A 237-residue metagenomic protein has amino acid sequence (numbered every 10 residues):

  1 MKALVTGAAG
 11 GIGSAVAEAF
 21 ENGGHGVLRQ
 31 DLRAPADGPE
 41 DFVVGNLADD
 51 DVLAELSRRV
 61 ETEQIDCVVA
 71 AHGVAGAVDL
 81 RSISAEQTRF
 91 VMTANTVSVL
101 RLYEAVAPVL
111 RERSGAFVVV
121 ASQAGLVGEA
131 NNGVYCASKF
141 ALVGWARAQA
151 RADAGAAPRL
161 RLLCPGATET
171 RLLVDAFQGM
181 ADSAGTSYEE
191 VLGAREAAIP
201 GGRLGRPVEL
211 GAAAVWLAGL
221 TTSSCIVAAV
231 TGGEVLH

Functional and structural regions predicted by a protein language model:
A71-A77, G232-G233: Conserved NAD(P)H cofactor-binding loop of Rossmann-fold oxidoreductase domains
D79-L80, S84-F90, R195: Substrate-binding pocket helix/loop in short-chain dehydrogenase/reductase
R81, V127-G133, G202: Active-site loop immediately N-terminal to the catalytic Tyr-X3-Lys motif of short-chain dehydrogenase/reductase
Y103, S138, A146: Active-site helix of classical SDR
P108, R151-A152: Alpha-helical segment proximal to the catalytic Tyr-Lys
S122: Residue(s) in the substrate-gating loop at a strand-loop-helix junction that position the organic substrate next
R203-V230: C-terminal substrate-recognition "lid" of short-chain dehydrogenase/reductases
